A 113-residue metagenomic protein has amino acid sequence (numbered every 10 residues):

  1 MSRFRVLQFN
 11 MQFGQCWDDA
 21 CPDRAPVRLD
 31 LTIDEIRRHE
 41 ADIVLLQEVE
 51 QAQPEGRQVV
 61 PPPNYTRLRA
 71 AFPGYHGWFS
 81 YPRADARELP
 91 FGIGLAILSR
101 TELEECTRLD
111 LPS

Functional and structural regions predicted by a protein language model:
M1-A71, A84-L89: N-terminal, active-site-proximal structural segment of metallo-dependent hydrolase catalytic domains
Q12, E50, Y81-A84, L95 (+2 more regions): Short, flexible active-site-adjacent loop segments at beta-strand->alpha-helix junctions, enriched in small/polar
C16-W17, C106-R108: Short acidic, gly/pro-rich beta-turn/loop elements at beta-sheet edges and active-site/ligand-binding grooves
D19-C21, A71-G74, T101-E102, P112-S113: Short linear motifs at secondary-structure transitions and domain/linker junctions
A70-F72, P90-C106: Conserved beta strand-loop-helix elements of the APE1-like EEP
F72-E88, T107-P112: A short, structured active-site edge motif that brings together acidic residues
